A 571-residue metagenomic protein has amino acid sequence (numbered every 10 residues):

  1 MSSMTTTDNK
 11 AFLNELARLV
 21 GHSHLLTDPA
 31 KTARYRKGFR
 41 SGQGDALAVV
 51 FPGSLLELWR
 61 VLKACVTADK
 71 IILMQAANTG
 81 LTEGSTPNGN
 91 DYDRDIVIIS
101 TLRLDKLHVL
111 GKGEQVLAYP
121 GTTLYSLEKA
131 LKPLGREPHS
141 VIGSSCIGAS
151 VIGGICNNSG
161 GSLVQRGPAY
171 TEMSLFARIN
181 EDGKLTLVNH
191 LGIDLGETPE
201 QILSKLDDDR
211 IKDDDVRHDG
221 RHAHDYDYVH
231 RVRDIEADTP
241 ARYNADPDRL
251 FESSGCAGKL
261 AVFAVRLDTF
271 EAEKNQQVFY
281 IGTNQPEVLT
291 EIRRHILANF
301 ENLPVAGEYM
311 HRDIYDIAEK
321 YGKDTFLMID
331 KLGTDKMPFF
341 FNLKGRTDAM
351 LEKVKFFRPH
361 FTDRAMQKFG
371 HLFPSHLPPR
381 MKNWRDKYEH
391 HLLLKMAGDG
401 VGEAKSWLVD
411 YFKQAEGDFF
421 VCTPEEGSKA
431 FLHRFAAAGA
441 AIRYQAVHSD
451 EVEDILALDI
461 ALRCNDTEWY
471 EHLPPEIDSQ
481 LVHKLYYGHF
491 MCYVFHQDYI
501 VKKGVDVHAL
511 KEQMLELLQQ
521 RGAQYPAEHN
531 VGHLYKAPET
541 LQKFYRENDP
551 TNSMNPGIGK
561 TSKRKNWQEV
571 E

Functional and structural regions predicted by a protein language model:
M1-D28: A charged N-terminal "starter" segment
S3-T5, V20, F39-S41, L47 (+5 more regions): Conserved glycine-rich FAD pyrophosphate-binding loop
L25-P29, F51-P52, I72-A76, E83 (+10 more regions): General beta-strand structural signal in soluble alpha/beta enzymes
A30-T32, R36-L104, A118, P138-H139: Glycine-rich N-terminal segment of FAD-binding domains in flavoprotein oxidoreductases, spanning the beta-loop-helix
F51, L81-D105, G161-K184, K259: Structural signature of FAD isoalloxazine-binding scaffolds in flavoprotein oxidoreductases
G89-I98, R103-L104, V109-V151: Anion-binding (especially nucleotide phosphate/pyrophosphate-binding) glycine-rich loop and adjoining beta-alpha core
K132-E287: FAD-binding subdomain of flavoenzyme oxidoreductases
K274-A306, D313, K320-K368, P378-Y411: A conserved active-site cap/scaffold subdomain adjacent to cofactor or substrate pockets
